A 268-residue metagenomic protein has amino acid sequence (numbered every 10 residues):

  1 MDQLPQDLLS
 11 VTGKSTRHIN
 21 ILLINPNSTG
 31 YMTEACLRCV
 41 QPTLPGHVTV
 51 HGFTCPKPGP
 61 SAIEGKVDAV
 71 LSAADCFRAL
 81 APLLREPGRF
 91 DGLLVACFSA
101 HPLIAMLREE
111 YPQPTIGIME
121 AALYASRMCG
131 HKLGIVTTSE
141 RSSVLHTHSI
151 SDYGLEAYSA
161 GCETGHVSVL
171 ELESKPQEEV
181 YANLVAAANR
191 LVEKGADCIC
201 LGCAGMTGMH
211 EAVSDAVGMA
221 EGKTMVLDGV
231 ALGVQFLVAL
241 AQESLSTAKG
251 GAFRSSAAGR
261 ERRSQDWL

Functional and structural regions predicted by a protein language model:
Q6-T43: N-terminal beta1-alpha1 ligand-phosphate binding loop
L23, G88-C97, A196-A204, L227: Periplasmic-binding protein-like
G52-F77, L170-P176: N-terminal beta-loop-helix "entrance" segment that forms/cooperates in small-molecule cofactor or anionic ligand
G65-P87, E179-A186: Glycine-rich, highly charged phosphate/nucleotide-binding loops
A73-H131, I135: Glycine/small-residue-rich loop that forms an oxyanion/phosphate-binding "nest" at active or ligand-binding sites
M106-C129, V213-L237: Short, acidic/small-residue loops that bind anionic groups at enzyme active sites
R141-E211: Active-site rim beta-loop-alpha module in soluble metabolic enzymes
A231-L268: C-terminal functional extensions of proteins
